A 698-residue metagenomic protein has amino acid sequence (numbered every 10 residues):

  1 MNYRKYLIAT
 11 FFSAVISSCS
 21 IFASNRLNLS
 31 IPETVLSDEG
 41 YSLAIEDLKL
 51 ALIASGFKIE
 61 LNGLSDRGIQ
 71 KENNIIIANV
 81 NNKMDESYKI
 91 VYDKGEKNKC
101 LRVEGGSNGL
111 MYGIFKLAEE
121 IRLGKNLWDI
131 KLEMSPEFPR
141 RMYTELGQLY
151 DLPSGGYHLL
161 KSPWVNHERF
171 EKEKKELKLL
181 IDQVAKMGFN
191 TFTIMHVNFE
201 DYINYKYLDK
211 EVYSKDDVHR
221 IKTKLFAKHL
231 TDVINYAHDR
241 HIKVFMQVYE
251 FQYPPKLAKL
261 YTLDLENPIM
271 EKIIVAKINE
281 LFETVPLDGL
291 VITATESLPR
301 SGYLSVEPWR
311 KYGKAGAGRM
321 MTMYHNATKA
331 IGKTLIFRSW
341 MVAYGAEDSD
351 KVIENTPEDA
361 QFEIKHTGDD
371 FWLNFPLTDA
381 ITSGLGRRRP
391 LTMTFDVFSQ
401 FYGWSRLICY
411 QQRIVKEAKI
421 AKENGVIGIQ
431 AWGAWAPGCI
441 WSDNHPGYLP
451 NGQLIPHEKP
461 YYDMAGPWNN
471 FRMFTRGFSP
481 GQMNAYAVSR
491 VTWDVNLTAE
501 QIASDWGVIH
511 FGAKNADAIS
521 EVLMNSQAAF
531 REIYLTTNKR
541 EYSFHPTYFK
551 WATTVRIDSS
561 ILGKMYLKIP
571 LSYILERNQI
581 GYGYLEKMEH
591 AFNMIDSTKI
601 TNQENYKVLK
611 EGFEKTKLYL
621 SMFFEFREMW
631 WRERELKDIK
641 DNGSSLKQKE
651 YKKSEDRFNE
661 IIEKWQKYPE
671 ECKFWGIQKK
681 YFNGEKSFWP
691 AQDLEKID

Functional and structural regions predicted by a protein language model:
Y3-I16: Sec-dependent N-terminal signal peptides
S13, C19-N98, L127-D129: Acidic, contiguous N-terminal accessory segments
S24-S37, Y157-V165, W630-I639: Acidic/histidine-rich, surface-exposed loop or edge segments in extracytoplasmic proteins
N25, A44-D47, A51, M84 (+3 more regions): Feature activates predominantly on carbohydrate-active enzymes
P32-E39, C100-E104, N166-F170, P308-Y312: Second-shell loop/turn segments in exported
Y150-P153, N198-K206, F251-K256, S297-S301 (+4 more regions): Flexible loop/turn segments at secondary-structure boundaries
L257-P268, A294-T328: Active-site cleft segment of glycoside hydrolase catalytic domains centered on the general acid/base Glu
E283, D288, K311-D698: Substrate-binding groove of N-acetylhexosamine-processing glycoside hydrolases
